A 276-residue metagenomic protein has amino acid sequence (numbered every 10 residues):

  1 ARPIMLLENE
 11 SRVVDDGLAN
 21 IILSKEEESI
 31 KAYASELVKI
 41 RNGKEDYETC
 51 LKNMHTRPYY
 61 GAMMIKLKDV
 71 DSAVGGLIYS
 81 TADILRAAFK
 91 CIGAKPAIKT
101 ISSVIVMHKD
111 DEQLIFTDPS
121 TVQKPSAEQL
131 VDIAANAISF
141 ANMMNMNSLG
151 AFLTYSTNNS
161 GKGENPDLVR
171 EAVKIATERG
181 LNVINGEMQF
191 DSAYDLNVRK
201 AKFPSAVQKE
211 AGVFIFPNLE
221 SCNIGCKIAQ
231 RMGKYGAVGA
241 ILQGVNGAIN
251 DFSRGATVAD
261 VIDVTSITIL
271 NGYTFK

Functional and structural regions predicted by a protein language model:
A1-I4, E8-K276: Anion-binding alpha/beta catalytic cores of soluble intermediary-metabolism enzymes, centered on
